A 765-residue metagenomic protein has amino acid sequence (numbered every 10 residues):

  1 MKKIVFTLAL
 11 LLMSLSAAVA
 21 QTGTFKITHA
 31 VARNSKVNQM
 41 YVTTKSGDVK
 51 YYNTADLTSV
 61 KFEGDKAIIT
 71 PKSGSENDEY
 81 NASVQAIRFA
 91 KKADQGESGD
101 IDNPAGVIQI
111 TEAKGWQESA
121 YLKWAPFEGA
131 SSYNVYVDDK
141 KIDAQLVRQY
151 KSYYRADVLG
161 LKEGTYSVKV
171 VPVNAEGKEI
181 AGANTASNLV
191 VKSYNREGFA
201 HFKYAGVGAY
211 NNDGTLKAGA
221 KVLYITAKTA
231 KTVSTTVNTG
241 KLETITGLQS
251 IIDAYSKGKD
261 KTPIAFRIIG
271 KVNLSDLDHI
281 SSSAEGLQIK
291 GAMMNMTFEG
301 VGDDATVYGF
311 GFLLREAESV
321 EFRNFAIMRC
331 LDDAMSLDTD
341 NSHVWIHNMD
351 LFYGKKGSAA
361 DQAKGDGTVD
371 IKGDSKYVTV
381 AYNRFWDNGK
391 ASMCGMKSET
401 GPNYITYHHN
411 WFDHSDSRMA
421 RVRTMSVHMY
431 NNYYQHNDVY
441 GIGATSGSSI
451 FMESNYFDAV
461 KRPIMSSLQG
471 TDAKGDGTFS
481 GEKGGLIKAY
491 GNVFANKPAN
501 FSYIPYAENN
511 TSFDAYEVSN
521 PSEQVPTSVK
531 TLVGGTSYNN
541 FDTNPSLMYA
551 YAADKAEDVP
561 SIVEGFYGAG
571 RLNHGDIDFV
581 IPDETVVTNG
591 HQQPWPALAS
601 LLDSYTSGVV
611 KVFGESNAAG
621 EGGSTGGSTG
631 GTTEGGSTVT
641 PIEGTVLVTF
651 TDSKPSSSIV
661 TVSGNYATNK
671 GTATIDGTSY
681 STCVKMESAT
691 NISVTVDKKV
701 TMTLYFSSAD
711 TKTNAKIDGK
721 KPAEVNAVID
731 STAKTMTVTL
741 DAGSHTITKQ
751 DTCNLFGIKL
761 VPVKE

Functional and structural regions predicted by a protein language model:
T22, I27, K92-I101, N617-I642: Ser/Thr/Gly/Pro-rich low-complexity, disordered linker/stalk segments of secreted and cell-surface proteins
T43, T70, L287-G291, F310-E316 (+9 more regions): Glycine-rich beta-solenoid repeat tracts in large extracellular/virion proteins
G96-G129, G177-K192: Pro/Thr/Ser/Gly-rich low-complexity, intrinsically disordered linker/stalk tracts
V158-I180: Beta-strand-rich modules
V173, E197, K203-A205, A209 (+5 more regions): Long, ordered, amphipathic alpha-helical scaffolds
L242-K261, L277-T297, T306-R323, R329-N341 (+1 more regions): Extracellular beta-strand-rich solenoid/capping regions of secreted or surface-exposed proteins that bind or remodel
M294-D304, E318-R329, N341-G357, G367-T368 (+5 more regions): Right-handed parallel beta-helix
D710-A723: Short, surface-exposed beta-strand/strand-loop-strand elements in extracellular ectodomains
